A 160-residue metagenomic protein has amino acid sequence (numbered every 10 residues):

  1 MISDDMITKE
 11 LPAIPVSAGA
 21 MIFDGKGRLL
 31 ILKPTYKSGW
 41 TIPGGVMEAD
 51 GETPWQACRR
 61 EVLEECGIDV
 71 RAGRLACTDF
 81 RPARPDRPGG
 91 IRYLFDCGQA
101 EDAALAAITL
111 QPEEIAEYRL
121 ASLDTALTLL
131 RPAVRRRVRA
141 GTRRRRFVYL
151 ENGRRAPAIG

Functional and structural regions predicted by a protein language model:
M1-G19: Acidic, metal-coordinating catalytic segment for phosphate/diphosphate chemistry, firing primarily on the Nudix
K9-L11, T35-K37, I42, A103-L105 (+2 more regions): Residue-level signal for pocket-adjacent positions within structured domains
A18-A20, L75, Y93-C97: A structural signal for short, well-ordered beta-strand segments
G19, R28, E117: Conserved beta-strand and immediately adjacent loop positions that scaffold enzyme active sites
D24-E64: Conserved Nudix-box catalytic region and its N-terminal flanking loop in Nudix hydrolases and closely related
G25, L75-F80: Residue-level recognition of beta-strand microenvironments
S38-W40, E113-G160: Nudix hydrolase/Nudix homology domain
M47-R71, F80-P132: Unchanged
